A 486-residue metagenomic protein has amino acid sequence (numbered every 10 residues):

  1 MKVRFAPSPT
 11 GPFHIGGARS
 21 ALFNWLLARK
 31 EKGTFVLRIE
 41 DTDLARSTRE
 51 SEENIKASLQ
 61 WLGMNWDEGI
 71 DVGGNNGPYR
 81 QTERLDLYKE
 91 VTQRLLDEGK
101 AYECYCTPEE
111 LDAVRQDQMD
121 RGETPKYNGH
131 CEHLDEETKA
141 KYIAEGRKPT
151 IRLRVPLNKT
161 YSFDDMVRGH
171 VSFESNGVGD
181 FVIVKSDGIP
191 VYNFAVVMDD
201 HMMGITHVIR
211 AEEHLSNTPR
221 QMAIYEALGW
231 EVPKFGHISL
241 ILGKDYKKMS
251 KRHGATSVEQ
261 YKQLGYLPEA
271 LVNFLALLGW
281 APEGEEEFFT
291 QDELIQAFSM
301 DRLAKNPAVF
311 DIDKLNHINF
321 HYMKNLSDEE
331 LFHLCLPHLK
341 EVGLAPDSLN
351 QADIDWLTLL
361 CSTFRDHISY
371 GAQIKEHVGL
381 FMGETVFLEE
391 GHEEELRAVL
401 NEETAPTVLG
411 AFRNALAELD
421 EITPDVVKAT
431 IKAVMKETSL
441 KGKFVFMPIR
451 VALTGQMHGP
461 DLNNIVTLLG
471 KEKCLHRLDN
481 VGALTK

Functional and structural regions predicted by a protein language model:
M1-D120, N217-W230: N-terminal Rossmann-like or analogous alpha/beta NTP/dinucleotide-binding catalytic cores that position adenine
H14, N24, I55, L95 (+9 more regions): Residue-level signal for inorganic ion chemistry
I15, Y261-E269, K305-D311, L349-L359 (+2 more regions): Structural motif
R29-D41, F194-H207, E231-L242, N463 (+2 more regions): Glycine-rich phosphate/pyrophosphate-binding loops and their adjacent beta-strand/loop elements at enzyme active sites
P78-T82, V184-K185, M203-H214, L242-F274 (+3 more regions): Conserved phosphate-binding loops in nucleotide/dinucleotide-binding enzymes
R94, Y102-E103, T107-H237, G243-M249 (+2 more regions): Active-site cores that bind ATP or allylic diphosphates and position pyrophosphate for catalysis
D328, F332-T438: Small-residue-rich helix-loop
P424-T485: Charged substrate- and nucleic-acid-binding regions of tRNA-handling and nucleotidyl-transfer enzymes, centered on
